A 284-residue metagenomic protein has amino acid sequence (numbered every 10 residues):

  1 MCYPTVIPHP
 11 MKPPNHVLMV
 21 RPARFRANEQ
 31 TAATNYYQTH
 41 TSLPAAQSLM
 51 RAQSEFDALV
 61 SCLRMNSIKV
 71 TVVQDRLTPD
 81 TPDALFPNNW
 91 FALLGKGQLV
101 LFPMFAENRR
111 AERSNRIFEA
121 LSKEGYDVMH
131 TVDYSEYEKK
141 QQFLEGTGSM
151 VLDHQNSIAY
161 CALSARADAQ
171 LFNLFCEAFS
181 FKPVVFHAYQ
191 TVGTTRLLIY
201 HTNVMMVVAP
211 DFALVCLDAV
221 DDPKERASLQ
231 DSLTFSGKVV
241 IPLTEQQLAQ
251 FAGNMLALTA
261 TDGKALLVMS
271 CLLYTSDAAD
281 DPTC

Functional and structural regions predicted by a protein language model:
M1-S276: The feature marks the mature, well-folded catalytic cores of soluble enzymes
Y274-C284: Single conserved hydrophobic/aromatic residue that forms the stacking wall/gate of nucleotide- or nucleobase-binding
